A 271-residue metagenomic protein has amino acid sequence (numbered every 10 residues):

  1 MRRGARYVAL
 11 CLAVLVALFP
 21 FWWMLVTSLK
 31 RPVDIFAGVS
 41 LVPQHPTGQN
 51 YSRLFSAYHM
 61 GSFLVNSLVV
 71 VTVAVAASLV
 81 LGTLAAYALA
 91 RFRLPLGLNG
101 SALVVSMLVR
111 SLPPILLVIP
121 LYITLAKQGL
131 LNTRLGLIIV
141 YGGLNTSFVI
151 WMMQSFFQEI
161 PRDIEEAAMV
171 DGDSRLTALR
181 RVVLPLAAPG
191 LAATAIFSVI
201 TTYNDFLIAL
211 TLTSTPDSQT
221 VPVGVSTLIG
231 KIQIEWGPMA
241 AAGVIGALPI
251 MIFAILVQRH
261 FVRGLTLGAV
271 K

Functional and structural regions predicted by a protein language model:
R3-K271: A structural signal for multi-pass alpha-helical bundles of membrane permease subunits that mediate small-molecule
